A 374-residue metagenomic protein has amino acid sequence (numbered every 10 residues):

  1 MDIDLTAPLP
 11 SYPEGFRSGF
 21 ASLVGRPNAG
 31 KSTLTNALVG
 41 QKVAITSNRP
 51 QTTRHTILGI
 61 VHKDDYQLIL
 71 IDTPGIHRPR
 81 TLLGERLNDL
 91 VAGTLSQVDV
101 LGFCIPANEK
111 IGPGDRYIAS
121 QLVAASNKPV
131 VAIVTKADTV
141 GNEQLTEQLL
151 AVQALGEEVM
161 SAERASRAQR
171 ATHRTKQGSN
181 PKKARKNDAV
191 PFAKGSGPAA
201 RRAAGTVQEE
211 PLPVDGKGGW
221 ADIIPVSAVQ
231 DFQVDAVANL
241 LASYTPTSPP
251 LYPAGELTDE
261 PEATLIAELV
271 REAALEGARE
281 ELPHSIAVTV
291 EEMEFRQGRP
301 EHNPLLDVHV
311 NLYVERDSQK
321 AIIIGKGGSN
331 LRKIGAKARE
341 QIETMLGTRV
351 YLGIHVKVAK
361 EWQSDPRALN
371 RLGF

Functional and structural regions predicted by a protein language model:
M1-G19, E158-A162, G205-G218, S248-P249: P-loop NTPase nucleotide-binding/switch module
M1-V100, I105: Conserved G1/Walker A P-loop phosphate-binding module
G30-K31, T139-Q148, S227-T245, I266: Conserved GTPase G-domain signal focused on the G5
Q41, I60-D64, T94-L101, A125 (+7 more regions): Conserved, well-folded catalytic cores of nucleic-acid-processing and energy-transducing macromolecular machines
P50-T52, P74-H77, A107-I111, K136-V140 (+5 more regions): Conserved nucleotide-binding/hydrolysis micro-motifs of P-loop NTPases
H62-Q67, R86-W220, F295-H302: Conserved C-terminal guanine-recognition region of P-loop GTPase G domains, centered on the G4
S166, A221, S248-E262, Y351-G353: Interdomain boundary/hinge elements
S196, D259-F374: P-loop NTP-binding site
